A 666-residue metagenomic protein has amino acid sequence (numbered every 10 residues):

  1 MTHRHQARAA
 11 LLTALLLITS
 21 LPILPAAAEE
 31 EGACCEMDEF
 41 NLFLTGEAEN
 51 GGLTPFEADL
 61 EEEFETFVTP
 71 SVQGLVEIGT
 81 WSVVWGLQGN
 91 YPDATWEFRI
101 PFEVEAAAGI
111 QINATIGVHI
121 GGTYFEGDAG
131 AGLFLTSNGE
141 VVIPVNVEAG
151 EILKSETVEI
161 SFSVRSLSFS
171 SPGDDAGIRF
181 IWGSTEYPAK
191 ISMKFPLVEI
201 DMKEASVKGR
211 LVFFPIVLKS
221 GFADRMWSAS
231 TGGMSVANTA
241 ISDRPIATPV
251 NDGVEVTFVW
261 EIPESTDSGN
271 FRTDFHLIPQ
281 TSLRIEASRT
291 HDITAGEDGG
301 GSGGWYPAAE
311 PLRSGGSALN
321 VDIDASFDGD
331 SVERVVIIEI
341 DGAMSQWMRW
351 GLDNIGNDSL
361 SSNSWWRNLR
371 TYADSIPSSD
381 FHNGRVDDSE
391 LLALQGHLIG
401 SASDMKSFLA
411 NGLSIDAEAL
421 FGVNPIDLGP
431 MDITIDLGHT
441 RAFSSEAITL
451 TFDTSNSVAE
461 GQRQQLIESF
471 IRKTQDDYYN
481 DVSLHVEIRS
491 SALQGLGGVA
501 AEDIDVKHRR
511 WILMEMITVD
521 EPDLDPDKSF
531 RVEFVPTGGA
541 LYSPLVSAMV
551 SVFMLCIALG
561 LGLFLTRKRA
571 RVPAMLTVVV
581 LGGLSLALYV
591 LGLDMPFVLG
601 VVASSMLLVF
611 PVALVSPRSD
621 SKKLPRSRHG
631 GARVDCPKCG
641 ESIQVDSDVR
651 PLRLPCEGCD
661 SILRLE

Functional and structural regions predicted by a protein language model:
M1-M37, V336, L541-C659, L663-E666: Secretory targeting signatures
G32-A33, E39, E49-N50, E61-F64 (+2 more regions): Early extracytoplasmic/domain-onset interaction patches
A33-A108, F162-V212: Proprotein-processing/basic-patch segments
I112-P172: Aromatic- and Gly/Pro-enriched, solvent-exposed loop/edge beta-strand patches characteristic of beta-rich domains
L135-P144, P249-D267: Aromatic sugar-binding surface patches on proteins that engage polysaccharides or sugar-phosphate polymers
V158-F162, T266-A287: Short, aromatic- and glycine-rich surface loops/edge beta-strands on solvent-exposed regions
S206, F213-P215, T231-E255, T273-Q280 (+2 more regions): Intrinsically disordered, low-complexity linkers and stems that provide flexible hinges in membrane-associated
Q346-I435: Structured domain cores in non-transmembrane regions
